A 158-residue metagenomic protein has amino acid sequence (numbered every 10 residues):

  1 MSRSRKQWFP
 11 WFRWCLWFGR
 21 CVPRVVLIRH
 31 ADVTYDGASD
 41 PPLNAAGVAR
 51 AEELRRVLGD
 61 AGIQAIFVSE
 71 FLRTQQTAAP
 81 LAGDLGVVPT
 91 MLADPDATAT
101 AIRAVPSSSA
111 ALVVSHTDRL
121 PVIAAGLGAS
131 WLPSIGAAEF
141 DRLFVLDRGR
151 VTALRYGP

Functional and structural regions predicted by a protein language model:
M1-F9: N-terminal export leaders
C15-S108, R119-P158: Active-site-proximal alpha-helix that buttresses catalytic centers in soluble enzyme cores
A111: Conserved beta-strand position immediately N-terminal to the Walker
V114-H116: Short beta-strand segments
